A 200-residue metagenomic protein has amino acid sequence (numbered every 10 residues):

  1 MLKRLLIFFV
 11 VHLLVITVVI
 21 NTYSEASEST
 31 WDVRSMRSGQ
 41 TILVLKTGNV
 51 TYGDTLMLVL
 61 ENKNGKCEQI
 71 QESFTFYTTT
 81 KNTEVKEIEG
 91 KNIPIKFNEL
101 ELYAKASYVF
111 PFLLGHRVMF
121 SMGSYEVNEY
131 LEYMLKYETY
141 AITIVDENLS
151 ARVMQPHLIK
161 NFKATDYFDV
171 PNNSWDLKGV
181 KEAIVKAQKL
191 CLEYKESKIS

Functional and structural regions predicted by a protein language model:
M1-R4: Positively charged n-region of N-terminal signal peptides that target proteins for export
F8-T17: Bacterial N-terminal signal peptides
V19-N21: N-terminal signal peptide c-region/cleavage motif recognized by signal peptidases
Y23-S200: A generic "folded-domain core" signal
